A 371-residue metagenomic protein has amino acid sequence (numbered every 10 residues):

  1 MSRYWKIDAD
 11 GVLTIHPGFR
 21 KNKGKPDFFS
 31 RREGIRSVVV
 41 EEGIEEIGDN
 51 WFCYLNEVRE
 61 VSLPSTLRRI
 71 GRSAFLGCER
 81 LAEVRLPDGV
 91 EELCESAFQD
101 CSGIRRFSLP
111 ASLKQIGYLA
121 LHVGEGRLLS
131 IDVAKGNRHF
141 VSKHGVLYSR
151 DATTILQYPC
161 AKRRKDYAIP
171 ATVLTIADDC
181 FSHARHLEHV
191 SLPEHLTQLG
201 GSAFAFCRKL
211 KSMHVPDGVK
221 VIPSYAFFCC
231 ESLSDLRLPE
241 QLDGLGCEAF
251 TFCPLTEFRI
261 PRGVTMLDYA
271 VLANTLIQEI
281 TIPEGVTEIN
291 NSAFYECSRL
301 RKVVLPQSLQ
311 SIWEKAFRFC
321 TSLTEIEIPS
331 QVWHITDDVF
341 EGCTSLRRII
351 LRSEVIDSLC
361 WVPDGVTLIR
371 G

Functional and structural regions predicted by a protein language model:
S2-R20, E33-E46, N56-R69, E79-E92 (+12 more regions): Structural signature of tandem-repeat unit edges
F19, F28-F29, F52, F75 (+11 more regions): Phenylalanine-focused residue identity feature
P26-D27, E42, W51, A171: Extracellular beta-strand-rich solenoid/capping regions of secreted or surface-exposed proteins that bind or remodel
D27-R31, H122: Leucine-rich repeat
D49-W51, G71-A74, E95-A97, L119-A120 (+9 more regions): Consensus positions within tandem repeat domains that build extended binding/scaffold surfaces
